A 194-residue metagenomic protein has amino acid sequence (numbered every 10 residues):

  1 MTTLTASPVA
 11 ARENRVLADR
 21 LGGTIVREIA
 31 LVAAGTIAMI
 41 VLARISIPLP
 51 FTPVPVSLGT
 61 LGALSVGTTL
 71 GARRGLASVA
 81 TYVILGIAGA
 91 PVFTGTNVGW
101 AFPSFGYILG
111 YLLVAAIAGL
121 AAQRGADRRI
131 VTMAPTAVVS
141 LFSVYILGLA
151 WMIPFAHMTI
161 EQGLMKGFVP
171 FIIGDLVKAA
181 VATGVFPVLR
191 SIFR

Functional and structural regions predicted by a protein language model:
T2-L76: Hydrophobic transmembrane alpha-helices
T3-L21, R27, V41, V98-L149 (+1 more regions): Short helix-perturbing small/polar motifs within transmembrane alpha-helices
I29-A33, L61-S65, G75-T81, S104-L109 (+3 more regions): Hydrophobic alpha-helical transmembrane segments
A33, I37, V41, S65 (+10 more regions): Generic alpha-helical transmembrane segments of integral inner-membrane proteins, especially permease/transport modules
R44-P55, V83-V114: Interfacial aromatic-anchored transmembrane helix boundaries in multi-pass membrane proteins
T52, G125-R194: Membrane-embedded alpha-helical hairpins and interfacial helices in multi-pass inner-membrane proteins
V66-T69, G89-T96, V177: Juxtamembrane membrane-interface segments at transmembrane alpha-helix termini
V79-P91, G110-A121, H157-Q162, G184-R194: Juxtamembrane/interfacial segments around transmembrane helices
